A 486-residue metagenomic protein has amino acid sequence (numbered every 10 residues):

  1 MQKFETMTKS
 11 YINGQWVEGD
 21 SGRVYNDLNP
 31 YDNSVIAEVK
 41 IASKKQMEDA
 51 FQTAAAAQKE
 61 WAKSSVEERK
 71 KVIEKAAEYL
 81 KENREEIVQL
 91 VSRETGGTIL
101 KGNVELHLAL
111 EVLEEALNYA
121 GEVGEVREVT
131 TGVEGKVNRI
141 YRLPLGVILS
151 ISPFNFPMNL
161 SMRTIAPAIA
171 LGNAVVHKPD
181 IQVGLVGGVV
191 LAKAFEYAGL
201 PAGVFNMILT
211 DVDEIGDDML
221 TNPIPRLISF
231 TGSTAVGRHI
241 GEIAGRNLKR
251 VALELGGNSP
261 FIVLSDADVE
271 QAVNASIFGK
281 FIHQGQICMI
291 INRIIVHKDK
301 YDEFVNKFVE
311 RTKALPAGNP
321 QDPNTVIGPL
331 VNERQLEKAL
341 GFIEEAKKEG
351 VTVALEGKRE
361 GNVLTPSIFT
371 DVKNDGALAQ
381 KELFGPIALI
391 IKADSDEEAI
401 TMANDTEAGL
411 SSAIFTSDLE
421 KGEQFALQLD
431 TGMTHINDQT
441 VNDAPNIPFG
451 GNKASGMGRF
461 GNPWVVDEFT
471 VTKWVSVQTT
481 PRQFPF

Functional and structural regions predicted by a protein language model:
M1-K136: N-terminal Rossmann-like NAD(P)+-binding subdomain of aldehyde/semialdehyde dehydrogenases
P30, K44-M47, V66, R84 (+4 more regions): Residues at or immediately preceding the N-termini of alpha-helices
N33, R69, V91, L113 (+9 more regions): Residue-level signal for inorganic ion chemistry
S34-A37, P225, I262, P316 (+2 more regions): Conserved C-terminal structural/oligomerization subdomain of aldehyde/semialdehyde dehydrogenase
I36-A42, A57-K63, S150, F261-L264 (+4 more regions): Short, well-ordered beta-strand elements within core beta-sheets of diverse protein domains
Q58, A62, A77-R84, V88 (+18 more regions): Structural signal for hydrophobic packing residues in well-ordered secondary-structure cores of soluble enzyme domains
R127-Q271, A393: Rossmann-like NAD(P) dinucleotide-binding subdomain of oxidoreductase/dehydrogenase enzymes
L227, A235-K373, I436, F484-P485: ALDH superfamily catalytic-core signature
